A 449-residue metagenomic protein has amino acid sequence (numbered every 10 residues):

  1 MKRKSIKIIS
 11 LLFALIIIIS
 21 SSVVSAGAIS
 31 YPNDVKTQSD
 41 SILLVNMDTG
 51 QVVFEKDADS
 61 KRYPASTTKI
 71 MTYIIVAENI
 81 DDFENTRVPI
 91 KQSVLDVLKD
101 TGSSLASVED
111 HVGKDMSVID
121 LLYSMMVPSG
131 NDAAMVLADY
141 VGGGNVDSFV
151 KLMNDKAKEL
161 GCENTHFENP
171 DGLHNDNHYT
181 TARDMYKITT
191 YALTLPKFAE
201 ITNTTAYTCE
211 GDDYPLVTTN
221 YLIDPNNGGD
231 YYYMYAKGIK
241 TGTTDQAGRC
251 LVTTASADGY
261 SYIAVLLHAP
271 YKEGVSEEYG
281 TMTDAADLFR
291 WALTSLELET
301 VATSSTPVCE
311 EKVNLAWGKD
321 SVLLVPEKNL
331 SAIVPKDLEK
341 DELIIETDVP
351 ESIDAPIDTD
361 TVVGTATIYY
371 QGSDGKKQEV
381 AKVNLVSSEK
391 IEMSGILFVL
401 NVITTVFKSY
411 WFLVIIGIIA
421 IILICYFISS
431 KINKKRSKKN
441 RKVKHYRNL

Functional and structural regions predicted by a protein language model:
R3, V112, M116, N401-V402: Membrane-helix interfacial "entry" motifs
R3-G27, L413-S430: Sec-dependent N-terminal signal peptides of Gram-positive bacterial secreted proteins and lipoproteins
I18-I19, N79-F83, N145, P270-G280: Alpha-helix capping and helix-coil boundary motifs
I18-S20, P64, T68, M126 (+4 more regions): Residues at the start of alpha-helices and the adjacent loop-to-helix junctions
S25-R183, T189-P196: Active-site-adjacent loops and short helices of periplasmic peptidoglycan-processing enzymes
C162-H166, N175-Y179, R183-L449: Domain-terminus/edge residues, biased toward the C-terminal soluble/receptor-binding domains of extracytoplasmic
